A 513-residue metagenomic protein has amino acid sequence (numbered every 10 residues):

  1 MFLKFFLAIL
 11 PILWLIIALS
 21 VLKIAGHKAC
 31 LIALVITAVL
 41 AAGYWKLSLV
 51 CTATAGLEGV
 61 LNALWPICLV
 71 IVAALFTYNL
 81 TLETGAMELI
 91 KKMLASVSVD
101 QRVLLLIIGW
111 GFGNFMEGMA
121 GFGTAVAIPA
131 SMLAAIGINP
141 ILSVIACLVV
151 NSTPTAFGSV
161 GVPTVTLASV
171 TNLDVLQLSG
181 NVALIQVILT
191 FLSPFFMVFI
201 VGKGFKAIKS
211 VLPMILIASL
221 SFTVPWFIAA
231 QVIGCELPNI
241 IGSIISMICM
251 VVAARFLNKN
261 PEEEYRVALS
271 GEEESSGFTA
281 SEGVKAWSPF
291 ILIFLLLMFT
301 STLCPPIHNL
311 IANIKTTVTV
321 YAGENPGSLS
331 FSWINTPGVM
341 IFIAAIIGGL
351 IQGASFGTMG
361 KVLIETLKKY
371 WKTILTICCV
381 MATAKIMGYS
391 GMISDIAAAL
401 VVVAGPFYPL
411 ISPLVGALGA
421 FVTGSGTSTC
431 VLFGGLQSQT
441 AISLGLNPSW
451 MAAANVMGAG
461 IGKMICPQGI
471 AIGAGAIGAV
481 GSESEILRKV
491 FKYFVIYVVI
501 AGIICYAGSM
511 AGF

Functional and structural regions predicted by a protein language model:
M1-K4, K23-A29, A53-W65, L176-L184 (+4 more regions): Interfacial loop-to-helix junctions that mark the boundaries of transmembrane helices in multi-pass membrane
M1-L10, A63-I67, A120-A125, Q177-L192 (+3 more regions): Structural signature of hydrophobic alpha-helical transmembrane segments
L3-F5, L15-C51, A73-T84, M250-P261 (+3 more regions): Structural signal for alpha-helical transmembrane segments and their membrane-water exit/capping regions in multi-pass
S20-K28, A135, N139-L142, T279-F294 (+2 more regions): Alpha-helical transmembrane segments and their helix-start/interface "positive-inside/aromatic belt" motifs in integral
L22, G26, A156, V160-A268 (+1 more regions): Juxtamembrane and boundary regions of transmembrane helices in multi-pass small-molecule transporters and channels
A53-N139, G353-T440: Membrane-embedded alpha-helical segments and adjacent helix-loop junctions characteristic of multi-pass solute
R102-N114, N139-T153, D174-P194, T376-C379 (+2 more regions): Alpha-helical transmembrane segments of multi-pass membrane proteins
E273-G416: Transmembrane helical segments that form the transport core of multi-pass membrane transport proteins
